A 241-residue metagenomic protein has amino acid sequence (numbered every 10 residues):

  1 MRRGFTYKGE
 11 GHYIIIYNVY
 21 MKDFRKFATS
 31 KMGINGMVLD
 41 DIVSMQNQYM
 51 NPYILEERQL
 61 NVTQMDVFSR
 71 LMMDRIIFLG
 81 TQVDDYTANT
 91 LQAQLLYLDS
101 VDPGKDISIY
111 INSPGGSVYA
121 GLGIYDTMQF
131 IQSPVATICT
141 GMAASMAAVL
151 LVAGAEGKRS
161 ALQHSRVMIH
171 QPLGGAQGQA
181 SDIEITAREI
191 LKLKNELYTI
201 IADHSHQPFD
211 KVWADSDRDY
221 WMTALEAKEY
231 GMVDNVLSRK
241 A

Functional and structural regions predicted by a protein language model:
R2-R3: Basic polycationic patches enriched in arginine
G9, Y13-A241: Terminal-region recognition feature
